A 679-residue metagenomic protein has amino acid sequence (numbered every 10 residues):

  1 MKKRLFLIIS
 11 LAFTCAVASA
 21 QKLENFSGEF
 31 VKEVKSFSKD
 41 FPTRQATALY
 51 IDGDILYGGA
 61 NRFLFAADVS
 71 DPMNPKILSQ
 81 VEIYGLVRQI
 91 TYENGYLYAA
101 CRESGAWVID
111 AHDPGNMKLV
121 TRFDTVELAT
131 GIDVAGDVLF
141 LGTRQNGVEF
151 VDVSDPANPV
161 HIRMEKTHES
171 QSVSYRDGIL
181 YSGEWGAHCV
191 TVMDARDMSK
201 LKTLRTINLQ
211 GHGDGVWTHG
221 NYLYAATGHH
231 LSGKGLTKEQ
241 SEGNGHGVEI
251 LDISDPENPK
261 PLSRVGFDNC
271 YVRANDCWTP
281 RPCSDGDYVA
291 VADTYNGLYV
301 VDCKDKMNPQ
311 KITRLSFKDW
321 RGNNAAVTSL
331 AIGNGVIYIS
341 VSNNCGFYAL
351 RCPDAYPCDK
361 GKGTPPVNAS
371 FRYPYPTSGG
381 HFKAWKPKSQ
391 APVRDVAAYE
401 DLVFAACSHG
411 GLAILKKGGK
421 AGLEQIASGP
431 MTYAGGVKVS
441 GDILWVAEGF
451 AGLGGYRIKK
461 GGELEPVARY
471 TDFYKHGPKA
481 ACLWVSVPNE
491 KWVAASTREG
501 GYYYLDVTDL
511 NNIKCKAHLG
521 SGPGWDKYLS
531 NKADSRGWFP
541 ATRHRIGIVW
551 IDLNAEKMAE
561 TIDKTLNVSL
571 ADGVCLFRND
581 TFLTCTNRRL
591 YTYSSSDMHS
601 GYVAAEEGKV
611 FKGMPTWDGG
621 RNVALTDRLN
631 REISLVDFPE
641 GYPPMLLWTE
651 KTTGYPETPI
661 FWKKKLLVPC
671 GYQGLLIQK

Functional and structural regions predicted by a protein language model:
M1-R4: Positively charged n-region of N-terminal signal peptides that target proteins for export
L7-I8, M614: Composition-driven detection of intrinsically disordered, low-complexity segments
S10-S19: Hydrophobic h-region of N-terminal signal peptides that target proteins for export in Gram-negative bacteria
A20-K679: Feature marking well-ordered beta-strand scaffolds used for ligand recognition
